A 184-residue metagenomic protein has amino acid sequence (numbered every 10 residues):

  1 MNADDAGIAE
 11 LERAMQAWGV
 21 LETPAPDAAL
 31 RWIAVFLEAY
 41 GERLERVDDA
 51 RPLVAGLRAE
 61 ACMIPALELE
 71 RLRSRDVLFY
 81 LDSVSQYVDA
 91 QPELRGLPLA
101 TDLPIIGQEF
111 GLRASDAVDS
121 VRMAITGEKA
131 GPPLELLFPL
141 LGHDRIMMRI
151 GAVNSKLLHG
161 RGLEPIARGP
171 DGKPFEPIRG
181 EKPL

Functional and structural regions predicted by a protein language model:
M1-P24, L137-L184: Non-catalytic terminal extensions that flank enzyme cores
N2-F110, F175-E181: Small-residue-rich helix-loop
G96-R168: Charged substrate- and nucleic-acid-binding regions of tRNA-handling and nucleotidyl-transfer enzymes, centered on
